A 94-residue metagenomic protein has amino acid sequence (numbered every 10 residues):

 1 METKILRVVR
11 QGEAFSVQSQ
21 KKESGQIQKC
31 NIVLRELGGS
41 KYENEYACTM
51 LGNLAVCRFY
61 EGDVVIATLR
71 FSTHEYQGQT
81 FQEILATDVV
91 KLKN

Functional and structural regions predicted by a protein language model:
M1-N94: Single-stranded nucleic acid-binding surfaces, predominantly the OB-fold ssDNA-binding core
